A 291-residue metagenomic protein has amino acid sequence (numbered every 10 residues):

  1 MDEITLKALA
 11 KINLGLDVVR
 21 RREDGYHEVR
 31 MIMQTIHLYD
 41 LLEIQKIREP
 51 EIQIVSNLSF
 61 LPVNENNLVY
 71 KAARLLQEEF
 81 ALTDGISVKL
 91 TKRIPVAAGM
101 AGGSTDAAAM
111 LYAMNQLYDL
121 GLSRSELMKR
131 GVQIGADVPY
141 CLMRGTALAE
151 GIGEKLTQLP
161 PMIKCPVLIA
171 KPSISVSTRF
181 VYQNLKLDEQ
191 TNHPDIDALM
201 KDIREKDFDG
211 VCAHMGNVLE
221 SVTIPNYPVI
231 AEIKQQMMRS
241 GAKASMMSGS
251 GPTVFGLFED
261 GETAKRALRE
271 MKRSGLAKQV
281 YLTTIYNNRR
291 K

Functional and structural regions predicted by a protein language model:
M1-A98, Q116, L120-M128, I134 (+3 more regions): ATP-binding N-lobe of GHMP and related small-molecule kinases
D2-K7, G15-D17, R21-M31, L120-A244 (+1 more regions): ATP-dependent small-molecule kinase catalytic core of the GHMP/sugar-kinase superfamily and closely related
E43, S87-K89, M246, Y281-T284: Residues embedded in well-ordered beta-strands within globular domains across many folds
R48-P62, M110, E205-M215: Short, basic/glycine-rich phosphate-binding loops at helix/coil junctions that contact nucleotide phosphates
L61, G99, S221-V222, G256: A generic structural signal for short
K89-Y118, A136, K243-F258: Glycine/serine-rich anion-binding loops at beta->alpha junctions that coordinate negatively charged ligand groups
